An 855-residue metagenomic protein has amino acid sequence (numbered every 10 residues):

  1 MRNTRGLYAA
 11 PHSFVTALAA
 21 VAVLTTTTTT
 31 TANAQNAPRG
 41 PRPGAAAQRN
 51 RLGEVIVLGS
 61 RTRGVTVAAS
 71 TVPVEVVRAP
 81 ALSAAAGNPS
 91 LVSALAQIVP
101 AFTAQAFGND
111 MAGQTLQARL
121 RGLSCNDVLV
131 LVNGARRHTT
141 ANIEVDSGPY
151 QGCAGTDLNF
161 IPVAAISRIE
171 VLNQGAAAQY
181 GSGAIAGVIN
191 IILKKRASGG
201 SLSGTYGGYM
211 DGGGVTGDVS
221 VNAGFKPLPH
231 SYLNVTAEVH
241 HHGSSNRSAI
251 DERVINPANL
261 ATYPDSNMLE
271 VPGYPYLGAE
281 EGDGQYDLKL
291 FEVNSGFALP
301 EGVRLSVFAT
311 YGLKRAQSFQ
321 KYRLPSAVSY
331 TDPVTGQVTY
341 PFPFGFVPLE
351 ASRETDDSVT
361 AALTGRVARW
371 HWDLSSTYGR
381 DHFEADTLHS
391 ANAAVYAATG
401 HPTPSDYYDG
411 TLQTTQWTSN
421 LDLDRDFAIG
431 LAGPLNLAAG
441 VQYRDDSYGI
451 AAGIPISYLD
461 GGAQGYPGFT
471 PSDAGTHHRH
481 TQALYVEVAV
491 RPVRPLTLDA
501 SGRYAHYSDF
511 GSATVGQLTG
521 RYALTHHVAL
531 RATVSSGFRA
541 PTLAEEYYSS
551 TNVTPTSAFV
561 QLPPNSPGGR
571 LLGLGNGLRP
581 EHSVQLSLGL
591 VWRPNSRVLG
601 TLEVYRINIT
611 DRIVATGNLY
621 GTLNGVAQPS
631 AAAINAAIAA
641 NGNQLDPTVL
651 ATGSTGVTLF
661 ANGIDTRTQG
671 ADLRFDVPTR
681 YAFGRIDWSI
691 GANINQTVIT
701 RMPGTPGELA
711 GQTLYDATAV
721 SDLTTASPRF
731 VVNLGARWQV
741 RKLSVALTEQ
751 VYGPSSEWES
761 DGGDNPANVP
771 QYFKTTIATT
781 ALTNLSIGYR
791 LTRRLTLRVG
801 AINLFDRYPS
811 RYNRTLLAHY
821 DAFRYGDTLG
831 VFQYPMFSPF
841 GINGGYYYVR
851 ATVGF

Functional and structural regions predicted by a protein language model:
R42-P43, S93-A141: Extracytoplasmic beta-strand/coil segments of soluble accessory domains associated with Gram-negative outer-membrane
R51-N88, A141-Q151: N-terminal periplasmic "start-of-domain" segments of outer-membrane beta-barrel proteins
L91-Q97, A118-R119, L131, D157-N159 (+3 more regions): N-terminal periplasmic accessory domains that precede and gate Gram-negative outer-membrane beta-barrel machines
A135-N173: Short acidic/polar hinge/loop motifs at secondary-structure boundaries that mediate gating or recognition
S198, D211-Q320, A327-F344, P348-A361 (+3 more regions): Transmembrane beta-barrel wall of Gram-negative outer-membrane proteins
Q337-Y340, F346-T360, G365, Y378 (+3 more regions): Outer-membrane beta-barrel transmembrane domain signature of Gram-negative proteins, especially the mid-to-C-terminal
A439, V604-T610, V614-D761: Gram-negative outer-membrane beta-barrel transporters
N608-T610, Q696, V751-G763, Y789-F855: C-terminal beta-signal and adjacent terminal beta-strands/loops of Gram-negative outer-membrane beta-barrel proteins
